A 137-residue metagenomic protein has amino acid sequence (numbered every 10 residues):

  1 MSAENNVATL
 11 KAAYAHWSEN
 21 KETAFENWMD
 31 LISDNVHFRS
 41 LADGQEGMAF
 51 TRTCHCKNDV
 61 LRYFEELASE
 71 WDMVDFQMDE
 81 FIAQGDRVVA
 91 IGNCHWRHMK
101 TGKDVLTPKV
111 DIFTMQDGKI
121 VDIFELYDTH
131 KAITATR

Functional and structural regions predicted by a protein language model:
M1-A13, F50-D59, L106-P108: Charged, low-complexity, helix/coiled-coil-prone segments
M1-D34, T136-R137: Short, low-complexity N-terminal intrinsically disordered segments enriched in polar/charged residues
S2-N5, E65-R137: A beta-strand edge to alpha-helix "cap/lid" segment located at domain peripheries
W17, A49, G102: Generic anion/oxyanion-binding catalytic loop in active/binding sites
L31-G85: A solvent-exposed, acidic/Ser-Thr-rich amphipathic alpha-helical stretch
